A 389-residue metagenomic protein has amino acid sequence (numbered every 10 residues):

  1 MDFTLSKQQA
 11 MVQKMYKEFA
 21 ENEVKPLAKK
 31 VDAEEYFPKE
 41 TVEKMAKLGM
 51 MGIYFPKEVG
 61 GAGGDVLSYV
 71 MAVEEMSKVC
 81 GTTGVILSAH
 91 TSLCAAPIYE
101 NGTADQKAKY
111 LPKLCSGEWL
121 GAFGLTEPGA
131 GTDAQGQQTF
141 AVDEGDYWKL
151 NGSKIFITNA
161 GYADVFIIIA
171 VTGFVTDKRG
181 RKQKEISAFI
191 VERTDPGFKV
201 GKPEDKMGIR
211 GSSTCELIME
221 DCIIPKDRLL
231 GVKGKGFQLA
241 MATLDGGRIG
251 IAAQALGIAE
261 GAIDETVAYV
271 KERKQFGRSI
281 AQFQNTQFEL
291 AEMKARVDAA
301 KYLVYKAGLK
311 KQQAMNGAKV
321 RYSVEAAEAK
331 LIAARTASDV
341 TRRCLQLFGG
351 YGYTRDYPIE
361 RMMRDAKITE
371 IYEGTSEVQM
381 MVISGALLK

Functional and structural regions predicted by a protein language model:
M1-A89, N101-Q106, K113-E118, G131-A134 (+4 more regions): Alpha-helical interface subdomain recognition
G49, V73-S77, A170-V171, V191-P196 (+1 more regions): Short Ser/Thr-interspersed hydrophobic loop/turn segments at strand-loop and sheet-helix junctions that line or gate
Y99-G102, V142, I168-T172, I190-R193 (+3 more regions): Short beta-strand-to-turn element immediately C-terminal to the catalytic PLP-Schiff-base lysine in fold type I
L114, G129-T132, F156-N159, R179-R181 (+1 more regions): Short Gly/Pro-enriched turn/cap motifs at secondary-structure boundaries
G117-L125: A short, Trp-centered hydrophobic/proline-enriched beta-strand micro-motif
G136-Q137, T194-P225: Flexible, small-/acidic-enriched active-site or ligand-binding loops
N151-V200: A short core secondary-structure module
E220-L239: Long, acidic (Asp/Glu-rich), low-complexity accessory segments flanking structured domains
